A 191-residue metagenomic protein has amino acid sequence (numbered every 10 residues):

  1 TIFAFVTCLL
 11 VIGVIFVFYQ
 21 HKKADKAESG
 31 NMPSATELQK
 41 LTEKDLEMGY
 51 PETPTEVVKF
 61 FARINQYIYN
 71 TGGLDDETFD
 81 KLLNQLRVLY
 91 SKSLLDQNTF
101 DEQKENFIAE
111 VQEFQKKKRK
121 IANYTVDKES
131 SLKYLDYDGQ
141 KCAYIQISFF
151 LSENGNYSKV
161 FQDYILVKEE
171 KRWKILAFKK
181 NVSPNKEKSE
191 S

Functional and structural regions predicted by a protein language model:
T1-Q39: Amphipathic, hydrophobic N-terminal targeting peptides for secretion and organelle import
V14-Q20, L41, D96-Q103, K118-Y124 (+2 more regions): Short low-complexity stretches enriched in small and charged residues
F16-E28, T42-P51, T125-K128, Q162: Phosphate-binding glycine-rich loops and adjacent basic patches that engage nucleotide phosphates, nucleic-acid
D25-T36, K159-S191: Short beta-strand edge/turn micro-motifs at domain boundaries
T36-K116: Core segments of small alpha/beta cavity-forming domains
V57, A143, V160-Q162: Hydrophobic core residues within well-ordered beta-strands of beta-rich domains
N106-E153: Surface-exposed, charged secondary-structure patches
S152-N154, V182-S183: Short coil/turn motifs at secondary-structure junctions
